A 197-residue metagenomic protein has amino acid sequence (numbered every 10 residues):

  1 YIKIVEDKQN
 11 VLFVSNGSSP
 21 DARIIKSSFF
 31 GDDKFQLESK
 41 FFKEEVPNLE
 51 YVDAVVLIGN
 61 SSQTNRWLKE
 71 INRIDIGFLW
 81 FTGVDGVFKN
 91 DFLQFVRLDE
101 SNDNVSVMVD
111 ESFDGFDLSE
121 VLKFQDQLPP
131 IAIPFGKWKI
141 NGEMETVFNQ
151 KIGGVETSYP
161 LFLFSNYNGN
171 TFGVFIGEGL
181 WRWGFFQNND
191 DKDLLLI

Functional and structural regions predicted by a protein language model:
Y1-K8: Extended acidic/polar, glycine-enriched regions that form or flank non-catalytic beta-rich accessory modules
K8, G17, E178: Residue-level signal for short, function-critical loop segments
Q9-N10, K43: Hydrophobic helix-coil surface modules that form long, contiguous segments used for peptide/substrate interaction
N10-N16, I25: Conserved acidic segment of CheY-like receiver
P20-L196: Acidic, S/T/G-rich, low-cysteine, solvent-exposed domains in lumenal/extracellular/periplasmic regions of secretory
